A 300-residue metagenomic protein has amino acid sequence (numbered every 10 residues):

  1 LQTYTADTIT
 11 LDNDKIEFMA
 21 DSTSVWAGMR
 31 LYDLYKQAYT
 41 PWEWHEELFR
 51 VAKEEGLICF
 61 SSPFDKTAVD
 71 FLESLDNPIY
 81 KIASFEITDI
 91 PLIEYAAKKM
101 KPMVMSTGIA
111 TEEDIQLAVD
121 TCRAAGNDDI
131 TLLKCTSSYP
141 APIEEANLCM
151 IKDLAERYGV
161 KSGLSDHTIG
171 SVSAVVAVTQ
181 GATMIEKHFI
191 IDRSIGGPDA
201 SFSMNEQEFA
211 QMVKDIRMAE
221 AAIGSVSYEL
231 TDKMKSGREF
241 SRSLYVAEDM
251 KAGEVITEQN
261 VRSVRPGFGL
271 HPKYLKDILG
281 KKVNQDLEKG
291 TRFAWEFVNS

Functional and structural regions predicted by a protein language model:
L1-S300: Catalytic cores and adjacent flexible loops of soluble metabolic enzymes that perform enolate/carbanion chemistry on
